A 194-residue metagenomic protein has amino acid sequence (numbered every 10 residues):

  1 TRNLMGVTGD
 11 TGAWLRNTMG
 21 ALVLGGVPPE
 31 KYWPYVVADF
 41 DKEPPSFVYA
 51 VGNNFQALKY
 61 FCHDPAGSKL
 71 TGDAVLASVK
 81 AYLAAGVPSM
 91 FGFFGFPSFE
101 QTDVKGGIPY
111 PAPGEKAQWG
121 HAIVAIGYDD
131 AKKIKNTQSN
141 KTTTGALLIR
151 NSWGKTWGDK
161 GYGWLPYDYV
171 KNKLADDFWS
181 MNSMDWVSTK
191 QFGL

Functional and structural regions predicted by a protein language model:
N3-R150, K155-L194: Predominantly the structural core of cysteine protease catalytic domains
